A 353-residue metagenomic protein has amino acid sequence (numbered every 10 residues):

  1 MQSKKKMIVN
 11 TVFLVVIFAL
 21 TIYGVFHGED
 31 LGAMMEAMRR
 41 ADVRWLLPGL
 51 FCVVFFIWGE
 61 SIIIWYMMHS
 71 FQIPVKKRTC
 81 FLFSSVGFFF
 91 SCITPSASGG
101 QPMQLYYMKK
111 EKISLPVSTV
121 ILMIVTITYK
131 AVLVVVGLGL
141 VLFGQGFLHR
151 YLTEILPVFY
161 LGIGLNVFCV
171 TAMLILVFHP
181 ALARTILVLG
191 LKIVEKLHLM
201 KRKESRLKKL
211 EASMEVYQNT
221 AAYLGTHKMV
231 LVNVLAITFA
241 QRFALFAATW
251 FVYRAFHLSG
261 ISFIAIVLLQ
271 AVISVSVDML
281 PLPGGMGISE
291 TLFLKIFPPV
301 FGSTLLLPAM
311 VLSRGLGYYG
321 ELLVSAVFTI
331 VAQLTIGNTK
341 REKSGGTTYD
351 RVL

Functional and structural regions predicted by a protein language model:
M1-G32, E36, F90-K201, L282 (+1 more regions): Transmembrane helix-loop-helix hairpins in multi-pass inner-membrane proteins
M7-I8, R40-G49, A222-A236: Membrane-interface helix starts
G32-R40, M108, S213-G225: A short amphipathic helical element positioned immediately N-terminal to and/or at the very start of a transmembrane
F51, F55, V86, I124-A131 (+4 more regions): Hydrophobic residues within alpha-helical transmembrane segments of multi-pass solute transporters/permease subunits
S61-S85, V252-L269: Membrane-embedded helical hairpins/re-entrant loop segments and their flanking transmembrane helices within multi-pass
R78-G87, I264-V275, T304-G315: Alpha-helical transmembrane segments of multi-pass membrane proteins
K196-E215: Short, membrane-interfacial amphipathic segments enriched in basic
T220-V272: Transmembrane helical segments that form the transport core of multi-pass membrane transport proteins
